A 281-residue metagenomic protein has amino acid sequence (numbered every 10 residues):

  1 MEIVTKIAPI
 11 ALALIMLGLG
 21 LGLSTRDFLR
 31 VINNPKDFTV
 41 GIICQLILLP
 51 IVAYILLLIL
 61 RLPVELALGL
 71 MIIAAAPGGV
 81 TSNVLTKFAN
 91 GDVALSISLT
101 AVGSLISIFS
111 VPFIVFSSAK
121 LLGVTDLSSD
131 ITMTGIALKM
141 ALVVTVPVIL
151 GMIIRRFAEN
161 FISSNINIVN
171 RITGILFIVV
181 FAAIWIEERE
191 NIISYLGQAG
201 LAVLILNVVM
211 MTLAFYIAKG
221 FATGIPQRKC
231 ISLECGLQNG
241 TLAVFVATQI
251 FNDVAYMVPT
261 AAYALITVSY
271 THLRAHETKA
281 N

Functional and structural regions predicted by a protein language model:
A8-R30, L48-A53, I73-T81, T145-R155 (+2 more regions): Hydrophobic transmembrane alpha-helices of secondary-active transporters and Na+-translocating membrane complexes
R26, N33-D37, R61-E65, T86-L95 (+5 more regions): Juxtamembrane helix-boundary/capping and inter-helix hinge elements in multi-pass membrane proteins
D27-L57, E187-A218, Y256-I266: Entry/N-cap segments of selected transmembrane alpha helices and their immediately preceding amphipathic helices
D37-I42, P63-A75, D92-A101, M133 (+3 more regions): The feature identifies polytopic integral membrane transport proteins across all domains of life
V40-I51, V102-F116, N170-A183, L233-F245: Small-residue-rich segments of transmembrane alpha-helices in multi-pass membrane proteins, especially helix faces
A53-L57, G69-I72, V80-V93, I97-T100 (+5 more regions): Generic transmembrane alpha-helix signature in multi-pass membrane proteins, especially transporters/channels
G79-N83, S104-S117, K139-V148: Mid-bilayer segments of alpha-helical transmembrane spans in multi-pass integral membrane proteins that mediate
T271-A280: Conserved small/polar residues in nucleotide/adenosyl-binding loops
